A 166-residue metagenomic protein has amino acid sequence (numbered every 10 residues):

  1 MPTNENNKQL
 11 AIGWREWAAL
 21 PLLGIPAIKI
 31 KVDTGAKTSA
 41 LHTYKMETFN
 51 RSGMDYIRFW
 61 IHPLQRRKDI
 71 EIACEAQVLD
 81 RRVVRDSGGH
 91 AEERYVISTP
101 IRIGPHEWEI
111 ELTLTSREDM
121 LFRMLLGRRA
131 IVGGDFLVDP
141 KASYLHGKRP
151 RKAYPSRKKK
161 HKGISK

Functional and structural regions predicted by a protein language model:
M1-K166: Pepsin/retropepsin-fold aspartyl endopeptidases
